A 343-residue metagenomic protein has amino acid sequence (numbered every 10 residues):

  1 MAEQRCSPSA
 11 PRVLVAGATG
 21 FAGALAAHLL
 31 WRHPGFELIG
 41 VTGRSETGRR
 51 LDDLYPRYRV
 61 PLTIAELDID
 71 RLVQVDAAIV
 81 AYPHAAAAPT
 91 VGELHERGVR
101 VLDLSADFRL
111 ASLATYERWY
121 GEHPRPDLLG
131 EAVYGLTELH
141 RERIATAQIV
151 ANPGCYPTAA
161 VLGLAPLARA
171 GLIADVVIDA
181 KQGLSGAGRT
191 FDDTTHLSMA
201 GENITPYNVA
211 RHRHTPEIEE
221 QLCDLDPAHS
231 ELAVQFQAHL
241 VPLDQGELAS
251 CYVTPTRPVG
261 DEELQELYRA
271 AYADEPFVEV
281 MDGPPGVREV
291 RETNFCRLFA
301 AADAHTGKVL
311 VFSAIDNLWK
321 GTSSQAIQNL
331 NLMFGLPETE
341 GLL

Functional and structural regions predicted by a protein language model:
A2-E202, Y207-V209, A228, A301-H305 (+1 more regions): N-terminal Rossmann-like NAD(P) cofactor-binding subdomain of oxidoreductases, focused on the glycine-rich
G20, H84-A85, G154, H212 (+3 more regions): Short, surface-exposed acidic/glycine-rich loop or hinge patches that mediate macromolecular interfaces
F21, E131, C155-L162, V209-E217 (+5 more regions): Conserved active-site and cofactor/substrate-binding residues in soluble primary-metabolism enzymes
L25, L29, L162, P166 (+4 more regions): Alpha-helical scaffold segments in soluble metabolic enzymes
A132, L232, N294-C296: Short beta-strand or tight-loop elements that sit immediately N-terminal to catalytic metal-binding acidic residues
P206-A210, L240-P242, G286-V290: Short Gly/Pro-enriched turn/cap motifs at secondary-structure boundaries
R211-M281: C-terminal substrate-binding/catalytic lobe of Rossmann-fold NAD(P)-dependent dehydrogenases
A249-L343: C-terminal active-site/capping subdomain that shapes the small-molecule cofactor and substrate pocket of enzyme
